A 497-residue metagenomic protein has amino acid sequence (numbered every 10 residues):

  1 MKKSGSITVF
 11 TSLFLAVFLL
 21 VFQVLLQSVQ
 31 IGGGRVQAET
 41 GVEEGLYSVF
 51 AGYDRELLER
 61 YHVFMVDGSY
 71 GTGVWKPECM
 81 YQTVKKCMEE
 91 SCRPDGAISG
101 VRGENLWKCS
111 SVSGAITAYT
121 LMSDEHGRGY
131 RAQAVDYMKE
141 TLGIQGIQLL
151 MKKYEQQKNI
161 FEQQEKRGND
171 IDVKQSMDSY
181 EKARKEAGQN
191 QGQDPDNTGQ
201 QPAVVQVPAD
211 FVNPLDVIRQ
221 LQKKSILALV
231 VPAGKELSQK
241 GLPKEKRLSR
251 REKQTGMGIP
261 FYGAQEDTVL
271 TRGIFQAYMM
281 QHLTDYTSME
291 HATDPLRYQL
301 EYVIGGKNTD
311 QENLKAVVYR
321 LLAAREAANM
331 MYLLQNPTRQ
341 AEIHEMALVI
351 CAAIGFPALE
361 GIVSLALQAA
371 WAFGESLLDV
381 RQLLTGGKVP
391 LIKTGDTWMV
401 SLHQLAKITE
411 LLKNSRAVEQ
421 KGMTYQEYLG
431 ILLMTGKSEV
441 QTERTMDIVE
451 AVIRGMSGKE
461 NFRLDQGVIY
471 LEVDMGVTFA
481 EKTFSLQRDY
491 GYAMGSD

Functional and structural regions predicted by a protein language model:
K2-W75: Alpha-helical assembly-interface signal, strongest on the long, hydrophobic N-terminal helix that forms
R55, V63-D497: Long, compositionally biased low-complexity segments
